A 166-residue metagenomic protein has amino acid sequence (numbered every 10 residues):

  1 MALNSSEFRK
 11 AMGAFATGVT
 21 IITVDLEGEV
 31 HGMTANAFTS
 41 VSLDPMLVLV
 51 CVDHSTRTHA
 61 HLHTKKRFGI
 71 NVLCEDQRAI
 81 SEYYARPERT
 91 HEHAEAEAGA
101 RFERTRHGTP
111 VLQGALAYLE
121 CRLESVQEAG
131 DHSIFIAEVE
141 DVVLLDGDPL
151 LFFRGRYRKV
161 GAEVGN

Functional and structural regions predicted by a protein language model:
M1-N166: Basic, polyanion-binding surface patches
